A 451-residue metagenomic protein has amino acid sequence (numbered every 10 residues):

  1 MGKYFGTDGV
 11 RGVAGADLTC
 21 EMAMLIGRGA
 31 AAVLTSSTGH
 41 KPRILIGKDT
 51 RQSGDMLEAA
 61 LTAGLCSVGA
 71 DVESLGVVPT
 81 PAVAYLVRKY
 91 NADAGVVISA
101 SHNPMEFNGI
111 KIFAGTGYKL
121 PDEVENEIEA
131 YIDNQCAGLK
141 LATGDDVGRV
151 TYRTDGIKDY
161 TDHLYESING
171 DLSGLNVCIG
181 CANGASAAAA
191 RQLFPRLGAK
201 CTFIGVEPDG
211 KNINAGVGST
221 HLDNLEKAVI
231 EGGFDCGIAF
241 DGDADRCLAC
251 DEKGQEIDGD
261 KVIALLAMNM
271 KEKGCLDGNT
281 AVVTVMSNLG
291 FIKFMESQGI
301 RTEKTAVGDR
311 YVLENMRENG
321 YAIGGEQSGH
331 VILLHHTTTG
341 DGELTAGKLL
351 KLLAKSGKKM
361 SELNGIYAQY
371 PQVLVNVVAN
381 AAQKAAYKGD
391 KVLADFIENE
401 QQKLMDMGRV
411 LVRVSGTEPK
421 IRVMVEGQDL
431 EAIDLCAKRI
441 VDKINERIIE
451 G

Functional and structural regions predicted by a protein language model:
M1-A63, S67-V68, V150-V177, K384-A385 (+1 more regions): An N-terminal, well-structured beta->alpha segment
V13, N108-G232: Gly/Ser/Thr-enriched, mixed-charge loops and adjacent short helices that form phosphate/oxyanion-binding elements
A32, S36, H40-F107, Q192-C250: N-terminal small/polar loop signature for handling phosphorylated ligands or for N-terminal nucleophile
G39-D49, E73, N176-C178, N279-V285 (+1 more regions): Short glycine-rich phosphate-binding loop at a beta-alpha junction
G47-K48, I179-C181, D251, H335 (+1 more regions): Short glycine-centered, acidic/aromatic-flanked micro-motifs in structured strand/loop junctions that mark active-site
L75, N126-T161, E166, E252-G325 (+1 more regions): Proline/glycine-rich low-complexity loops and linkers
C236, K273-G451: Phosphate-binding and adjacent anionic-ligand microenvironments
